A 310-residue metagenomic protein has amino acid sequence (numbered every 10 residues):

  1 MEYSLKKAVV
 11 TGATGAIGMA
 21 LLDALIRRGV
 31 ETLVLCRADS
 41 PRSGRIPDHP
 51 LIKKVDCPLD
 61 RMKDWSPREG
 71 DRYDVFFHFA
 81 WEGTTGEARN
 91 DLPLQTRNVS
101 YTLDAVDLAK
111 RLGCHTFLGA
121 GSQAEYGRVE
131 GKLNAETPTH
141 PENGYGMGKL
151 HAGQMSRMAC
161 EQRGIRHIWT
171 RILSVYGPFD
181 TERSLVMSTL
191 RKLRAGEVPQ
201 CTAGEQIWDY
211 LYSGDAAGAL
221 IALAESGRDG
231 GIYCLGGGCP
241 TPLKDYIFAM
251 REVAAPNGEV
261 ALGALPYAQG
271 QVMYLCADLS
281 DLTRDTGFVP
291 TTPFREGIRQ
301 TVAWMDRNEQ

Functional and structural regions predicted by a protein language model:
A8-R28: N-terminal Rossmann NAD(P)H-binding glycine-rich loop of SDR-like oxidoreductase domains
T11, L35, F76-E82, F117-Q123 (+1 more regions): SDR active-site strand-loop-helix element
V30-P41: Conserved glycine-rich Rossmann-like NAD(P)H-binding loop of the short-chain dehydrogenase/reductase
D56-R97: NAD(P)H-binding glycine-rich loop region in Rossmannoid oxidoreductase-like domains and their noncatalytic homologs
H78, L103-G144: Conserved Rossmann-fold NAD(P)-dependent oxidoreductase catalytic core, especially the SDR/UDP-sugar
G131, Q154-W208, S213-G218, A222 (+1 more regions): NAD(P)-dependent short-chain dehydrogenase/reductase
G144, G148-H151: Active-site helix of classical SDR
E197, C201-Q310: C-terminal substrate-binding subdomain of Rossmann-fold SDR/epimerase-dehydratase oxidoreductases
